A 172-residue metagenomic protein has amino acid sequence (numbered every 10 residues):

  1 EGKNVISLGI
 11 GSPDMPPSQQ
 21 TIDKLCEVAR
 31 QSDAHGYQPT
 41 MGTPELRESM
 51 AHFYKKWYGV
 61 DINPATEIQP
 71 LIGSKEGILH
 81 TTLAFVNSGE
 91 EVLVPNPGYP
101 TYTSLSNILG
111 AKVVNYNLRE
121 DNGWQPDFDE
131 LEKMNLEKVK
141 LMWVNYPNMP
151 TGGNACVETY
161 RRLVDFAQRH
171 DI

Functional and structural regions predicted by a protein language model:
E1-G73, H80: N-terminal small-domain helix-loop-helix segment of the aminotransferase-like
G2, G89, G110, H170-D171: Glycine-centered short loops/turns at secondary-structure junctions
P16-S18, I78, Y102-T103, T151-G152: Glycine/Thr-rich phosphate-binding loops of Rossmann-like dinucleotide-binding domains
A84-S106: Conserved PLP-anchoring active-site segment centered on the Schiff-base-forming lysine
N107-V114: A short helix-loop-beta submotif of the ANL/AMP-binding
V114, L118-I172: Active-site phosphate-binding strand-loop segment of PLP-dependent enzymes
